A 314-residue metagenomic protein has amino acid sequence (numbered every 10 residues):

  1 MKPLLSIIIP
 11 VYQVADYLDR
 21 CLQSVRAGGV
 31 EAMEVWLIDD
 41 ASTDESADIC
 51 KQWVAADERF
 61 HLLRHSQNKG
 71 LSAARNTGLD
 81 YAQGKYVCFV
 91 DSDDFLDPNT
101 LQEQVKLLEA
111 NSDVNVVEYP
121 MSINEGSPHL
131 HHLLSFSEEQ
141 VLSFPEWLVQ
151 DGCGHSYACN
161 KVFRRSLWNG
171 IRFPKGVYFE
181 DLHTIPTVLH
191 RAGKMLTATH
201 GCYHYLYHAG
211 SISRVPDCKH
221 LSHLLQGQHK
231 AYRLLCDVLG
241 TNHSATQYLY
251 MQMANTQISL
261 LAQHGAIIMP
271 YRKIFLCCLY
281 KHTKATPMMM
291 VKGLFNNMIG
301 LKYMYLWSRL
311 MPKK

Functional and structural regions predicted by a protein language model:
P3-S6, E34, H183: Cell-envelope/extracellular polymer assembly enzymes that use nucleotide-activated donors
Q13-A27: Short, well-formed alpha-helical segments that are part of the catalytic scaffolds of diverse glycosyltransferases
S24, D39-D48, Q67: A conserved acidic beta->alpha catalytic loop
A32-A41, H61-H65, D91-S92: Short beta-strand/loop segment that forms part of the nucleotide-sugar
H65-A82, F89-S92, E103: Glycine-rich, basic loop-to-helix element that forms the pyrophosphate-binding segment of sugar-nucleotide handling
L71, S92-M195, G210-H220: Donor-binding/catalytic cores of nucleotide-activated saccharide and glycerol-phosphate transferases/polymerases
C202-A209, V215-H243, Q247, Q263-H282: Catalytic core of nucleotide-sugar-dependent glycosyltransferases
G265-K314: Membrane-interface aromatic/basic loop that binds lipid-linked glycans or pyrophosphate carriers, typified by
